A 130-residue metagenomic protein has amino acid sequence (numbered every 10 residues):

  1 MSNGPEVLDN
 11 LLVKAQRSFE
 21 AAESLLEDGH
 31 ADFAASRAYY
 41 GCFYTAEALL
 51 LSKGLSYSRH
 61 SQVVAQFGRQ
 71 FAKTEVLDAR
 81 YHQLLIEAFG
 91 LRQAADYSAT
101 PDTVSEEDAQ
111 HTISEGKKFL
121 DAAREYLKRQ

Functional and structural regions predicted by a protein language model:
M1-Q130: Terminal alpha-helical segments
